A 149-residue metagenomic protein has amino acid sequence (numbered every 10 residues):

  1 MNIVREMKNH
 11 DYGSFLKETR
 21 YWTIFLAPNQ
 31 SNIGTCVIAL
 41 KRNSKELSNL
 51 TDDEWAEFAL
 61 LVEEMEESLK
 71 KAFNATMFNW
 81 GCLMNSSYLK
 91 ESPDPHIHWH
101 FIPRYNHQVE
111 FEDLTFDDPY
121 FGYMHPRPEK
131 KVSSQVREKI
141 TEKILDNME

Functional and structural regions predicted by a protein language model:
M1-E149: HIT superfamily nucleotide-processing domains
